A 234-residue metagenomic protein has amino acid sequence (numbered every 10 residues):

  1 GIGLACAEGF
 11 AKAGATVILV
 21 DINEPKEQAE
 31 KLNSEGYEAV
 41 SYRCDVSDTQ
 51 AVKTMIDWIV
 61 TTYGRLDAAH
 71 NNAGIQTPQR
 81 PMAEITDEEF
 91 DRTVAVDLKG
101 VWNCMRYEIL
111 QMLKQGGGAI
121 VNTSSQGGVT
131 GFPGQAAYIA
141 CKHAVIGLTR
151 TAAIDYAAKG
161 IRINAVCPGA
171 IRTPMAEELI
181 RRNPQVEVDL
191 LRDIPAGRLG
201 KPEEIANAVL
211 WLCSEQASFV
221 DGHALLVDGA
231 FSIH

Functional and structural regions predicted by a protein language model:
G1-I18: Canonical Rossmann dinucleotide-binding motif of NAD(H)/NADP(H)-dependent dehydrogenases/reductases, specifically
Q76-Q79, T130, L210, D221-H234: Short C-terminal tail/terminal secondary-structure segment of NAD(P)H-dependent dehydrogenase/reductase domains
R80-M82, T86-V94, L190: Substrate-binding pocket helix/loop in short-chain dehydrogenase/reductase
M105, C141, T149: Active-site helix of classical SDR
S125: Residue(s) in the substrate-gating loop at a strand-loop-helix junction that position the organic substrate next
A157, R162, V220-G222: Short, small/polar-rich loop/turn modules that mediate ligand/substrate recognition or access, typified
A165, V188-Q216, V220, G229: C-terminal helical subdomain
